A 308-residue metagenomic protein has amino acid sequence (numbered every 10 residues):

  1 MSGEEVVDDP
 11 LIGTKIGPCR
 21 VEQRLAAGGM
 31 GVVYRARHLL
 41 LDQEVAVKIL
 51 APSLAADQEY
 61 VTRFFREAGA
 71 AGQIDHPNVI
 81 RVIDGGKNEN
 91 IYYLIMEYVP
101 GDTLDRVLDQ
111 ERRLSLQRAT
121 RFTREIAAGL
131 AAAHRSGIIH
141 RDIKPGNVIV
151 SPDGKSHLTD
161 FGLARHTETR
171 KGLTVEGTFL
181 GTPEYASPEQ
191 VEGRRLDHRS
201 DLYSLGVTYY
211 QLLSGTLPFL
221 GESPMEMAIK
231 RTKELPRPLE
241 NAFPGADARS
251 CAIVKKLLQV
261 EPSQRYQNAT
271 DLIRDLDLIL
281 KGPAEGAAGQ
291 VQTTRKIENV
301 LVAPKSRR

Functional and structural regions predicted by a protein language model:
V32: Conserved N-lobe ATP-binding subsite of Hanks-type protein kinase domains, especially the beta3 VAIK lysine
R37, R124, L130-A131, I149 (+1 more regions): C-terminal lobe helix-coil module of Hanks-type protein kinase domains
A51-Q73: AlphaC helix of the eukaryotic protein kinase fold
A56-E59, P152-R195: Activation segment of protein kinases
Q73, F122-T123: Hydrophobic/aromatic scaffold residues of ePK-like serine/threonine protein kinase catalytic domains
G85: Activation-segment/catalytic-loop signature of the eukaryotic protein kinase fold
E89-T103, V107: Conserved short submotifs of the Hanks-type protein kinase catalytic core that shape the nucleotide-binding pocket
A128-I138: Protein kinase catalytic-loop region centered on the HRD/HxD motif
